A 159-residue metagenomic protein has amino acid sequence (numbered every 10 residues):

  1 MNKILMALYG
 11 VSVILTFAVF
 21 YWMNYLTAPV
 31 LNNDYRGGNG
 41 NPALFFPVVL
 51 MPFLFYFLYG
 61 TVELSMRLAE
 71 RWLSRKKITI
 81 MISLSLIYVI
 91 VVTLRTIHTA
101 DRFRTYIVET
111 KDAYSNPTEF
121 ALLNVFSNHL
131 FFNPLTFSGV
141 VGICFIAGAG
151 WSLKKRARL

Functional and structural regions predicted by a protein language model:
M1, Y21-N33, S74-V91, N133: Hydrophobic alpha-helical transmembrane segments
M1-K3, W151-L159: Short, charged juxtamembrane terminal tails flanking transmembrane helices
M1-P52: Transmembrane alpha-helical insertion/packing segments
Y9-A18, K77-F103: Hydrophobic alpha-helical membrane-insertion segments
N24, P52-G60, Y88-D101, P134-G142: Alpha-helical transmembrane segments and immediately adjacent membrane-interfacial amphipathic helices
L26-F45, V92-F131: Interfacial non-cytosolic loop connecting adjacent transmembrane helices
P47-L54, E119-C144: Hydrophobic alpha-helical transmembrane segments
L54-T79: Membrane-helix interface/capping segments
